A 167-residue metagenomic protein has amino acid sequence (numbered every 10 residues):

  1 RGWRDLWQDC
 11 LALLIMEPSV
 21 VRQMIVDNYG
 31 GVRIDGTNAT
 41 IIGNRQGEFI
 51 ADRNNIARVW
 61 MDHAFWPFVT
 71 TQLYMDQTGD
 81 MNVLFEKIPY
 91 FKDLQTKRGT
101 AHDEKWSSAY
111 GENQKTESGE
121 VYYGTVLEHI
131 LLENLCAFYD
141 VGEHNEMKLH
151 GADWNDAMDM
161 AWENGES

Functional and structural regions predicted by a protein language model:
R1-D5: Conserved phosphate/anionic-ligand binding catalytic regions in large, soluble enzymes, centered on
L6, L13-V21, I25-M147: Aromatic-rich carbohydrate-recognition surfaces in CAZymes
A152-E163: A short, charged helix-loop
